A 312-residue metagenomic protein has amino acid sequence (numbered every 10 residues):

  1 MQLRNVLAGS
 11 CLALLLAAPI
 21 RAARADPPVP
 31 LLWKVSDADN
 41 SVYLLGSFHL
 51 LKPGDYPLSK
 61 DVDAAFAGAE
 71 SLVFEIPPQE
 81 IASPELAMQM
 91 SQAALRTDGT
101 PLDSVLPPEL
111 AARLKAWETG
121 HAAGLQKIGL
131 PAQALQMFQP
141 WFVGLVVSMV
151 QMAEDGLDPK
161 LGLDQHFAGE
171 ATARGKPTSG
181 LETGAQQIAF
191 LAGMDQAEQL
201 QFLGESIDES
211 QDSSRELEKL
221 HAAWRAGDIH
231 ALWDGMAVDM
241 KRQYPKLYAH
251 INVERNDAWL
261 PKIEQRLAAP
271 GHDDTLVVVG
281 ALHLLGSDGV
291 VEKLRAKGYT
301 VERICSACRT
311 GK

Functional and structural regions predicted by a protein language model:
M1-S10: Bacterial N-terminal signal peptides that target proteins for export
G9-A18: Bacterial N-terminal signal peptides
G9-S10, S36-A38, A269-G271: Short hydrophobic "helix-edge" motifs at membrane interfaces and signal-peptide entry regions
I20-A25: Boundary at the C-terminal end of the N-terminal hydrophobic targeting segment
P27, G54, R255-W259: Short secondary-structure boundary/capping elements
V29-L247, I251: Structured, acidic catalytic/metal-binding patches in enzyme active sites
P245-K312: A cross-kingdom marker for long, charged
